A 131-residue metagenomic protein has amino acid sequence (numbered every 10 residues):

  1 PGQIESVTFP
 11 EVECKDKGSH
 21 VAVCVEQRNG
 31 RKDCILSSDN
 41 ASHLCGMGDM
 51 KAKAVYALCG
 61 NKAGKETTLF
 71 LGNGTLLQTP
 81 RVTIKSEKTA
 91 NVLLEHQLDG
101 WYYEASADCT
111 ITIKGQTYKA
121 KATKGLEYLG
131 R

Functional and structural regions predicted by a protein language model:
G2-R131: Non-catalytic terminal regions with compositionally biased, polar/charged low complexity
